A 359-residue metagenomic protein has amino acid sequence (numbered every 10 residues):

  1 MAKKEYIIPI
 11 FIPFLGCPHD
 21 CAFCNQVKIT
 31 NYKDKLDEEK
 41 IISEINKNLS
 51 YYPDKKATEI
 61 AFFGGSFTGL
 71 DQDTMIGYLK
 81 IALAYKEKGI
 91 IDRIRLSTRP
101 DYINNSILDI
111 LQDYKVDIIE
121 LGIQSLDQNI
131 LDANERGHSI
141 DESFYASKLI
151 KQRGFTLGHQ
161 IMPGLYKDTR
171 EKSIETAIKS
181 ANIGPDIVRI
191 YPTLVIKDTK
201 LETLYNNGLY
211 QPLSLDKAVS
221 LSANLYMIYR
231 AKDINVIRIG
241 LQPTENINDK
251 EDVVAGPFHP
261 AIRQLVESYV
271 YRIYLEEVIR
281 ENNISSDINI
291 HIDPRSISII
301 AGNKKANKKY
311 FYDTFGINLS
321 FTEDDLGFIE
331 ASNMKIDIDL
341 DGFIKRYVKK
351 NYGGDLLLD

Functional and structural regions predicted by a protein language model:
M1-T30, K47-G64, T68, S97-R99 (+2 more regions): N-terminal pre-triad scaffold of radical SAM enzymes
A2-Y6, Y210-D359: Auxiliary Fe-S-binding modules of radical SAM enzymes
I12-G16, Y191-I196, Q242-P243: Short glycine-enriched loops at secondary-structure junctions
H19-C21, I196-E202, I247-D249: Short acidic/His/Gly/Ser-rich catalytic and metal-binding motifs that mark active-site loops of diverse hydrolases
I29-S43, G64-V219: Conserved non-cysteine loop/helix-boundary elements of the Radical SAM core domain that shape
S43-P53, A223, M227: A short, N-terminal amphipathic alpha-helix
Y52-A57, K88-I91, N283-S285: Short helix-terminating capping/connector loops at secondary-structure junctions
T58, D92, D117, D186 (+2 more regions): Short acidic/polar active-site loop segments enriched in Thr and Asp
